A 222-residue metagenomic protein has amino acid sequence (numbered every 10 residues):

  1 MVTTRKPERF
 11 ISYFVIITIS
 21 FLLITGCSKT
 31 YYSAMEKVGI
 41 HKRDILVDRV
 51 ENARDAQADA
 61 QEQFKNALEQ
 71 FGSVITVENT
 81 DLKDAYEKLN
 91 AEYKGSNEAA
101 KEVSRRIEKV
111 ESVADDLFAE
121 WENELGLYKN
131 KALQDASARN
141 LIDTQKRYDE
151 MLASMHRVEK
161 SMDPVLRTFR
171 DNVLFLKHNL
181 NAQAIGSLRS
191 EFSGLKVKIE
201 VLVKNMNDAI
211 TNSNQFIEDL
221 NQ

Functional and structural regions predicted by a protein language model:
V2-V15: Bacterial N-terminal signal peptides that target proteins for export
L23-G26: C-terminal motif of bacterial Sec signal peptides marking the signal peptidase cleavage site
S28-K29, R105, S193-Q222: Charge-rich amphipathic alpha-helical interaction elements
K29-S96: Immediate post-signal-peptide N-terminus of mature secreted/exported proteins
Q57, F64-A67, F71-E78, Y93-S96 (+6 more regions): Secondary-structure edge/capping motif, primarily at the C-terminal ends of alpha-helices and the immediately following
K94-R106, D143-S161, K198-I210: Amphipathic alpha-helical coiled-coil segments
R106-E191: Extended amphipathic alpha-helical interaction segments
